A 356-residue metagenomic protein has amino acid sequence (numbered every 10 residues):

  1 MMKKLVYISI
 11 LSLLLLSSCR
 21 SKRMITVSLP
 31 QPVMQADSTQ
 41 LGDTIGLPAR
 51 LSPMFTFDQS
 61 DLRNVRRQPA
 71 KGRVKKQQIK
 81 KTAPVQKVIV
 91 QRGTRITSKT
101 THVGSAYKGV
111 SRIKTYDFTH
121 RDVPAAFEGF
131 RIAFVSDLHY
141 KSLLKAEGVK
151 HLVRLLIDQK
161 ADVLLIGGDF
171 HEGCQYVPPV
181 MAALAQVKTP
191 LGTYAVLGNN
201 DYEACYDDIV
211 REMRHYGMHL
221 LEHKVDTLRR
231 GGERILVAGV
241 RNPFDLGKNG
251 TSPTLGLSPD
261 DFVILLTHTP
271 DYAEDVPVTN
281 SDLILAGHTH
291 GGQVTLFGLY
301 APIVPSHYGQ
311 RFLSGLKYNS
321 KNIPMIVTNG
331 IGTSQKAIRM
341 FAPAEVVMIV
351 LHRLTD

Functional and structural regions predicted by a protein language model:
K3-I10: Sec-dependent signal peptide recognition, specifically the positively charged N-region followed immediately by
L11-S18: Hydrophobic h-region of N-terminal signal peptides that target proteins for export in Gram-negative bacteria
C19-R131: Acidic, histidine-bearing metal-coordination/catalytic regions of metal-dependent phosphoesterases
G93-T94, T100-S105, D117-T119, M181-L246 (+1 more regions): Extended active-site neighborhood of metal-dependent phosphoesterases/phosphodiesterases
G109, V123-R211, Y216-H219: Membrane-embedded segments
S111, H120-A133, M218-H219, D226-G239 (+2 more regions): Beta-strand-turn-beta hairpins that frame and shape the catalytic cleft of phosphate-ester-processing enzymes
V135-S136, V163-D169, G192-N199, L221-K224 (+3 more regions): Active-site neighborhood of phospho(di)ester-bond hydrolases with catalytic His/Asp-centered motifs
A185, P270-V350, T355-D356: Conserved beta-sheet core of the metallophosphoesterase superfamily
